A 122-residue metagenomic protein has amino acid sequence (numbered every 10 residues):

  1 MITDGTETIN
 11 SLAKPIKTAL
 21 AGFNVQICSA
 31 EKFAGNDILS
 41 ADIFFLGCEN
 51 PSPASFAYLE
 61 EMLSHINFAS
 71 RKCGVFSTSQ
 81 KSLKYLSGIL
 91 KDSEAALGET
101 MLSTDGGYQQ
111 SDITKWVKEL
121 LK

Functional and structural regions predicted by a protein language model:
M1-D4, S77-S79: Short beta-strand/turn micro-motifs composed of small residues that flank or help shape donor/cofactor-binding pockets
E7: Short, surface-exposed ligand-recognition loops at beta-strand->loop->(often short) alpha-helix junctions that present
N10, P15-A30, G35-K122: FMN-binding flavodoxin-like domain, especially the glycine-rich phosphate-binding loop
